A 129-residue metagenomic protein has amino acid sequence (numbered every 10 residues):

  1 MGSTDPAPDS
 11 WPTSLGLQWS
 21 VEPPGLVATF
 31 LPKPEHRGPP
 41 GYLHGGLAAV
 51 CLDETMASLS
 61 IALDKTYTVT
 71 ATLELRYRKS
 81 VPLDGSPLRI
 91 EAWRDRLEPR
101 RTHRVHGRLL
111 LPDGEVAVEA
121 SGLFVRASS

Functional and structural regions predicted by a protein language model:
M1-E35: Non-catalytic linker/capping segments at the edges of enzyme domains
S20-E22, R78, V125: A structural detector for beta-sheet-dominated domains
L26, V69-A71, L88, H103 (+1 more regions): Hydrophobic core residues within well-ordered beta-strands of beta-rich domains
L26-E54, S58: A conserved, well-ordered hydrophobic junction motif at loop->secondary-structure transitions
T29-L31, E74-R76, E91-W93, R108 (+1 more regions): Residue-level recognition of well-ordered beta-strand positions that form the cores of beta-sheet-rich folds across
T55-R89, R94: Hydrophobic beta-strand-centered segment that forms part of the acyl-chain substrate-binding groove
V81-D84, D95-S129: HotDog/MaoC-like acyl-thioester-processing domains
